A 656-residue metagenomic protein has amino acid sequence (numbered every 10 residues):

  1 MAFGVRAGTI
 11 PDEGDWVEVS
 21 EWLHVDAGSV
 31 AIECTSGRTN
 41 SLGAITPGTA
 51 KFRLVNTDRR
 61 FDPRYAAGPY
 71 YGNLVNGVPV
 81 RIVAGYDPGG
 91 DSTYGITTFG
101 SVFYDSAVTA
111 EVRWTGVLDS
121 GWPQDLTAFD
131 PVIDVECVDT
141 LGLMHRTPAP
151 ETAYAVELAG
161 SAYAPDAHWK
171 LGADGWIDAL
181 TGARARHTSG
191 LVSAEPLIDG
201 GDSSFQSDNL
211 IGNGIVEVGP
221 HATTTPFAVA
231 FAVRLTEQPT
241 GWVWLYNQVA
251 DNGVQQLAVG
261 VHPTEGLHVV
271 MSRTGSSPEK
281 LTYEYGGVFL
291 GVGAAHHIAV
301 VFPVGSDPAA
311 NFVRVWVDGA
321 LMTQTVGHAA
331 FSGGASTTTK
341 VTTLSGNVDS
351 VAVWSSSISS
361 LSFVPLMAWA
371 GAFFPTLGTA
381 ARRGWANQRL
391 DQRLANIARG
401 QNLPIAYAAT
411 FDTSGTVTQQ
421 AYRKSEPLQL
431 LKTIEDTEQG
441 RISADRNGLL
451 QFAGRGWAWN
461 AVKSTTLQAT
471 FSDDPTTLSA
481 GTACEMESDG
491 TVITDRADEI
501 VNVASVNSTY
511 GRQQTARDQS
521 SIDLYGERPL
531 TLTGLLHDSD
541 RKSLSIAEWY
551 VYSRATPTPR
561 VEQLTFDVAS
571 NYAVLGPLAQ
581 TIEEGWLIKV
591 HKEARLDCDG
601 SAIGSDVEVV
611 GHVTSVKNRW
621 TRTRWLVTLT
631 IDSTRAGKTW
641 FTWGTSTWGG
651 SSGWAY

Functional and structural regions predicted by a protein language model:
M1-A153, Y163-P165, K170-Q392, N396 (+6 more regions): Assembly/oligomerization scaffold segments
M1-G28, D91-S92, Y154-G241, R273-G275 (+4 more regions): Acidic, small/polar-enriched beta strand-loop surface segments
G48, W114, P131-I133, G448 (+3 more regions): Envelope-exposed proteins and targeting segments
A84-Y86, G333, L578-A579, I588-V590 (+1 more regions): Short, intrinsically disordered, charge-balanced linker/junction segments flanking boundaries in proteins
A352-I358, G454-G456, D632-A636: Short beta-strand-to-coil "C-cap" segments at the C-terminal boundary of structured domains/repeats, marking
A408-T418, Q451: Short, conserved phosphate-binding/catalytic loop or strand-edge motifs used in phosphoryl-/nucleotidyl-transfer
R624-D632: Short loop/turn elements at secondary-structure junctions
